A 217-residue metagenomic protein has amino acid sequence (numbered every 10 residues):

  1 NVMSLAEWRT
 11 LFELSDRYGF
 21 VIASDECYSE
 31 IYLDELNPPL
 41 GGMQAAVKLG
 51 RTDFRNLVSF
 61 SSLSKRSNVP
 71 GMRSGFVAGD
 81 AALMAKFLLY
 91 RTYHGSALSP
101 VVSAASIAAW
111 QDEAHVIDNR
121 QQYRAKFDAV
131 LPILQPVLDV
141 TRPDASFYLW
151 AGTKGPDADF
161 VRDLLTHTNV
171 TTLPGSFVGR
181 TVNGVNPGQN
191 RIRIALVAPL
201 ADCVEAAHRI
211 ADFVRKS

Functional and structural regions predicted by a protein language model:
N1-V21, Y28-V69: Active-site pre-lysine segment of PLP-dependent enzymes
S15, L134, L164-L165: A generic structural signal for well-ordered alpha-helical segments
I22-S24, T172-P174: Hydrophobic residues in well-ordered beta-strands that form the structural core
V47-R124, L131, V214: Conserved core segment of the aminotransferase class I/II
T52-D53, D163-T171, V178-S217: PLP-dependent enzyme catalytic core of the Aspartate aminotransferase-like
A78, W150-K154, A195-V197: Short hydrophobic/aromatic beta-strand micro-patches that form the beta-sheet surface supporting nucleotide- or nucleic
S103, I107, Q122-L131, V140-T153 (+1 more regions): Conserved glycine-rich beta-strand-loop-beta hairpin in the small C-terminal domain of fold type I
